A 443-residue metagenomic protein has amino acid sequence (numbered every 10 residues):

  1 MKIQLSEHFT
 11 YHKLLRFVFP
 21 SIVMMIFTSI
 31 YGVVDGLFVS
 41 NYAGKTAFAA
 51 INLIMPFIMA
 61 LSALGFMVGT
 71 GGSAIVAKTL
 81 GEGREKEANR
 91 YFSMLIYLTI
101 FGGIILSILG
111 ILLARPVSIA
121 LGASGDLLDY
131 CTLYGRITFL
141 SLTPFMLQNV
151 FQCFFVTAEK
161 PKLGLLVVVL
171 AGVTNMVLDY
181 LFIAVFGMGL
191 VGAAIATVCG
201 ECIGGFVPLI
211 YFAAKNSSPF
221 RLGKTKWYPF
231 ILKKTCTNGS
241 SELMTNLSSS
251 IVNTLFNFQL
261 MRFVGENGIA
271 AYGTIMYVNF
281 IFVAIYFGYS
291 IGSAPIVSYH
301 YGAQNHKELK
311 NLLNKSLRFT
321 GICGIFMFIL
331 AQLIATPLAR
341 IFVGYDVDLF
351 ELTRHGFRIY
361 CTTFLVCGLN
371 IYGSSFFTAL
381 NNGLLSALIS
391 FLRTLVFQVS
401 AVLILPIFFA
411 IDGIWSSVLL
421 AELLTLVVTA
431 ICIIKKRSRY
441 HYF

Functional and structural regions predicted by a protein language model:
M1-V18, V76-S141, V185-S240, V297-T363 (+1 more regions): Short alpha-helical transmembrane segments in multi-pass integral membrane proteins
S6-A43, P56-G71, I75, T79 (+6 more regions): N-terminal transmembrane alpha-helices
R16-D35, I137, Q148, A171 (+5 more regions): Transmembrane helical elements of multi-pass membrane transporters/channels
I30-F48, S118-G125, L181-M188, S250-I281 (+3 more regions): Helix-terminus/linker motif at the lipid-water interface of multi-pass membrane proteins
D35, G72, L113-A114, F151 (+11 more regions): Hydrophobic/aromatic residues in alpha-helical transmembrane segments
F48-I108, F145-G164, A271-A335, C367-I389: Small-residue-rich hydrophobic transmembrane alpha-helices
A60-A63, N175-Y180, G205-L209, F280-A284 (+3 more regions): Hydrophobic transmembrane alpha-helices of multi-pass small-molecule transporters
G69, I137-V156, V167-N175, A193-F206 (+5 more regions): Short runs within selected transmembrane alpha-helices of multi-pass transporters and secretion channels
